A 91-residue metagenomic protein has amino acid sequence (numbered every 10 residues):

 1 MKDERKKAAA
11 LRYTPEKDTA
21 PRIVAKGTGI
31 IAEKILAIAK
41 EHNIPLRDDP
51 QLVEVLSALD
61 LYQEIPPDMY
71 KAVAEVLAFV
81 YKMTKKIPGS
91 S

Functional and structural regions predicted by a protein language model:
M1-S91: Divalent-cation
